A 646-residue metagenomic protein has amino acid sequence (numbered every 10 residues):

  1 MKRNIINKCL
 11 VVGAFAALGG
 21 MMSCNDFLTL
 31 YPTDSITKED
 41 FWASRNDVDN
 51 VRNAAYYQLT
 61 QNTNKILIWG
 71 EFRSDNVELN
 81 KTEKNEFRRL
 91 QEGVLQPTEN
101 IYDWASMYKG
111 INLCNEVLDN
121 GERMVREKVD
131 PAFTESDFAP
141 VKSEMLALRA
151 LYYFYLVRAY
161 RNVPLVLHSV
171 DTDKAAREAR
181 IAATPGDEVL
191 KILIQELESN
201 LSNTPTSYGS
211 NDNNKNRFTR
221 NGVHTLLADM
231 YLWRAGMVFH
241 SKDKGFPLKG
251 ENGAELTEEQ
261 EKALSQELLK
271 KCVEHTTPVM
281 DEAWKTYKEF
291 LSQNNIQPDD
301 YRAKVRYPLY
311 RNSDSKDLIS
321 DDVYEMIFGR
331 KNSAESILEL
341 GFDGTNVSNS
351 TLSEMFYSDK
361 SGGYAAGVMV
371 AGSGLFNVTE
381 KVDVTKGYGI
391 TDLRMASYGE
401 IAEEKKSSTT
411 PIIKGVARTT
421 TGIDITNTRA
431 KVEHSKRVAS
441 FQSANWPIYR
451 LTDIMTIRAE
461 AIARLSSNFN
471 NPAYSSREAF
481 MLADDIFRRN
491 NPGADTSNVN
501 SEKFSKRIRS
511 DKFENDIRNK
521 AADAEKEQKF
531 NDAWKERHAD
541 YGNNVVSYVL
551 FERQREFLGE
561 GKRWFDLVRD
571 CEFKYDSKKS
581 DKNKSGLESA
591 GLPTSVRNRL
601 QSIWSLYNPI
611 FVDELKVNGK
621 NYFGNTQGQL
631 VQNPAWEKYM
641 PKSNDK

Functional and structural regions predicted by a protein language model:
K2, G13, C24-S74, Q96-I101 (+6 more regions): Acidic, glycine-rich segments characteristic of secretory precursors and extracytoplasmic regions
L18-M21, Y153: Bacterial Sec-type N-terminal signal peptides, specifically the leucine/valine-rich hydrophobic h-region
S44-Q61, T82-Y160, A176-K215, T421-W446 (+4 more regions): Conserved, well-structured interaction surfaces
R45-N46, R52, Y56, E83-Y102 (+7 more regions): Elongated scaffold/linker segments in the mid-to-C-terminal portions of large proteins
I66-K81, H168, P205-G222, V238-E354 (+1 more regions): Short, surface-exposed recognition loops and adjoining beta-strand edges that mediate ligand/DNA contacts, enriched
V157-P164, W233-K242, R464-N470: Short coil/turn linking the two alpha-helices of tandem helical-hairpin repeats
